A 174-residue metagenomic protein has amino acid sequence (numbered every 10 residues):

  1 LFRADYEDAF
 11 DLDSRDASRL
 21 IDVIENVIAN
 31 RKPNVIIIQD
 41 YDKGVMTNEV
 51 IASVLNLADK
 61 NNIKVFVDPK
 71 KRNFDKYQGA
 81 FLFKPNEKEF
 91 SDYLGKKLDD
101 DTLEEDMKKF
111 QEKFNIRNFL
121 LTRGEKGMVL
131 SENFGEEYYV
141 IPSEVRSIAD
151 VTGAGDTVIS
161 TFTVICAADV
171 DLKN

Functional and structural regions predicted by a protein language model:
L1-F10, K84-Y93, V170: A polyampholytic, Gly/Pro-enriched intrinsically disordered region
L1-I37: Conserved N-terminal subdomain of the carbohydrate kinase-like
A4-E7, Q39-Y41, P69-K70, E87 (+3 more regions): Fold-independent oxyanion-binding glycine-rich loops and adjacent beta-strand/coil segments at enzyme active sites
D13, D92-G95, I148-T152: Short, charged, surface-exposed secondary-structure boundary motifs
I36-Y41, N86, M128, D156: Conserved structural-core and active-site-/substrate-pathway-adjacent residues in large, well-folded domains of enzymes
G44-Y138: Conserved phosphate/ATP/ADP-binding segment of small-molecule kinases
R117, E144-N174: Conserved post-catalytic alpha-helical subdomain immediately downstream of the catalytic base and nucleotide-binding
G135-S147: Glycine/charged-rich beta-loop-alpha catalytic/anionic-binding loops adjacent to active sites
